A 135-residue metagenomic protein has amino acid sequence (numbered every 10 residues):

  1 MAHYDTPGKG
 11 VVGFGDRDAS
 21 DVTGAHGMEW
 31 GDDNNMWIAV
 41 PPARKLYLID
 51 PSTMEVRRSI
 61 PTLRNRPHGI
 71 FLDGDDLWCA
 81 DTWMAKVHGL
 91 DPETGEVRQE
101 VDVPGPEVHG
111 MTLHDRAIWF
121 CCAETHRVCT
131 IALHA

Functional and structural regions predicted by a protein language model:
D5-G8, D50-M54, D91-G95, A132-A135: Short loop/turn segments that connect beta-strands within beta-propeller blades
G8-A19, E55-I60, E96-V101: A short beta-strand motif characteristic of beta-propeller blades
D18-N35, T62-G74, P104-R116, T125: Beta-rich, blade/repeat-based domains predominating in secreted/periplasmic proteins but also intracellular
H26, W78, M84-A85, L90: Polar, enzyme-active/binding microenvironments
I38-A43, C79-M84, F120-T125: Conserved beta-strand positions in repeat-built beta-propeller and related beta-rich domains
H88-E124, A135: C-terminal closing repeat unit and adjoining cap/tail of repeat-based domains
